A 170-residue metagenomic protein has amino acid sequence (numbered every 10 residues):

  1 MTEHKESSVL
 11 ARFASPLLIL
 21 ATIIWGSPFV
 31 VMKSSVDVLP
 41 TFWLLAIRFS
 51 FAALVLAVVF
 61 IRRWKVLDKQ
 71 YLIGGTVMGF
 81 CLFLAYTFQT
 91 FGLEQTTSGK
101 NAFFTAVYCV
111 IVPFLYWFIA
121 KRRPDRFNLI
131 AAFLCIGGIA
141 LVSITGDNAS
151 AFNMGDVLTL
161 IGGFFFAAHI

Functional and structural regions predicted by a protein language model:
T2-W43, F80, F88, A149-I170: Glycine-/small-residue-enriched transmembrane alpha-helix faces in small-molecule transporters and effluxers
L20, I47-R48, M78, F104-V107 (+3 more regions): Hydrophobic core positions of alpha-helical segments in small-molecule transporters and transporter systems
I24, P28-F29, F60-T105, V112 (+1 more regions): Specific transmembrane alpha-helical segments of multi-pass solute transporters/efflux pumps, especially DMT/EamA
G26, A46, S50-L54, V110 (+2 more regions): Small-residue-rich packing faces within the transmembrane alpha-helices of Major Facilitator Superfamily
S35, L44, R48, G92 (+2 more regions): Hydrophobic/aromatic residues within transmembrane alpha-helices of multi-pass small-molecule transporters
V55-K65, Y108-I130: C-terminal transmembrane-helix exit sites in multi-pass transporters
L56, T76-M78, P124-I144, G162-F166: Hydrophobic transmembrane alpha-helices of multi-pass small-molecule transport proteins
T90-T96, K121, I144-N153: Membrane-interface helix caps and helix-loop-helix hairpins in membrane proteins
